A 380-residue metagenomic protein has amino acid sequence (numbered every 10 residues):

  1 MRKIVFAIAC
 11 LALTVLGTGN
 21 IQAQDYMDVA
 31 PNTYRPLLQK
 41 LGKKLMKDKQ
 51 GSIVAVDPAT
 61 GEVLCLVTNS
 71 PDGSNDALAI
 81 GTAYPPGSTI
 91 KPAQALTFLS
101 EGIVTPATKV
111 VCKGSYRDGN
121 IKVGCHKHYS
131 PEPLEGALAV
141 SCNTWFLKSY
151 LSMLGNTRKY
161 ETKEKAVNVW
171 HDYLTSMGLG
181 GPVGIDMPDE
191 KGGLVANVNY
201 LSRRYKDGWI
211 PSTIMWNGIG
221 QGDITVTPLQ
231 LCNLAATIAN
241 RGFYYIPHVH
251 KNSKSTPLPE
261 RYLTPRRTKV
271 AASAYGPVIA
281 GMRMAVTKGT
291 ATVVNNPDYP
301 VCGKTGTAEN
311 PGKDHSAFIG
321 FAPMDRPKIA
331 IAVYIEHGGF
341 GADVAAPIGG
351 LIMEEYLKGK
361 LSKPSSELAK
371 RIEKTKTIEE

Functional and structural regions predicted by a protein language model:
M1-I4: Positively charged n-region of N-terminal signal peptides that target proteins for export
A7-L16: Bacterial N-terminal signal peptides
G17-A23: Boundary at the C-terminal end of the N-terminal hydrophobic targeting segment
A23-D25, V29, L37, L41 (+3 more regions): Beta-lactam-recognizing serine transpeptidase/beta-lactamase-like catalytic domain environment
A83-L96: Active/ligand-binding-proximal structured segments within catalytic/core domains that scaffold catalytic residues
P259-R266, I348-E380: Short, gly/Ser/Thr-rich active-site loops of penicillin-recognizing serine hydrolases
